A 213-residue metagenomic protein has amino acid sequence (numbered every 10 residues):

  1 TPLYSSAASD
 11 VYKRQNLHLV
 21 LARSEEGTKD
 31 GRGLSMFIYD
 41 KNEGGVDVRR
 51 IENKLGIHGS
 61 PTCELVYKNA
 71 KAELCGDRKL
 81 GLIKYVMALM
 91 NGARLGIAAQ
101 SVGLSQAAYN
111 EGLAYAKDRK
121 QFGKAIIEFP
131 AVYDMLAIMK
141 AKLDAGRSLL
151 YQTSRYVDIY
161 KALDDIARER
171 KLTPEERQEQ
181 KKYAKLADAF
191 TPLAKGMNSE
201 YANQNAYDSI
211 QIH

Functional and structural regions predicted by a protein language model:
T1-P2: Short, well-ordered junction/capping motifs at the entry into regular secondary structure
S6-V46: A short core secondary-structure module
S9, I57, Q152, A162 (+3 more regions): Alpha-helix capping/hinge segments and adjacent helical runs
S9-D10, G92-R94: Glycine-rich phosphate/pyrophosphate-binding beta-alpha loops
D10, T28, K54-P61: Short Gly/Pro-enriched turn/cap motifs at secondary-structure boundaries
N16-V20, R32-S35, G44, N53 (+3 more regions): Structural beta-strand/beta-sheet cores of well-ordered domains, especially the beta-sheet scaffolds that support
D40-R49, P61-A93, N110-E128: A glycine-rich, basic-preceded beta-loop-alpha segment at the flavin cofactor/substrate interface of flavin-utilizing
R94-L172: Extended amphipathic alpha-helical segments enriched in small hydrophobics
